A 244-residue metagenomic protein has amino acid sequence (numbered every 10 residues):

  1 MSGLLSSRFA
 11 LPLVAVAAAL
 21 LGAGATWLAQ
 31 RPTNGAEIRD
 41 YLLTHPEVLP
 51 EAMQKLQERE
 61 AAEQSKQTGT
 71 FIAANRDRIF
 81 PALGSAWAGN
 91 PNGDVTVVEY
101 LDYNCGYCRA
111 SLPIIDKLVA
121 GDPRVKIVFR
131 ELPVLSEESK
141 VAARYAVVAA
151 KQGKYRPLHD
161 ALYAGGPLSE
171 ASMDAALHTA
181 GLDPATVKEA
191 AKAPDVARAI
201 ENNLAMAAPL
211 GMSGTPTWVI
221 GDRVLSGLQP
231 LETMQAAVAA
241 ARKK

Functional and structural regions predicted by a protein language model:
S2-L135, E189-K192, V196-G214, K243-K244: Extracytoplasmic thiol/disulfide redox context detector
P133-T215, V219-K244: Cysteine-centric redox/oxidoreductase cores and disulfide-bonded domains
